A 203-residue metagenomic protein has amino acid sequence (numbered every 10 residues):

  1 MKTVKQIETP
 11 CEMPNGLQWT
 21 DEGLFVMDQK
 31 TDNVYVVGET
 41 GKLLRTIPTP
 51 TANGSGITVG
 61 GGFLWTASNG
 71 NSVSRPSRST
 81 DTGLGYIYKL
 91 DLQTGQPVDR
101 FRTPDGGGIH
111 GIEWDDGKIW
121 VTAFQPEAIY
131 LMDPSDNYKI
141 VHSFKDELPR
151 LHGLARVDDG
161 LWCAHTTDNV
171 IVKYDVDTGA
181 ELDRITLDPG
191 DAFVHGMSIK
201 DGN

Functional and structural regions predicted by a protein language model:
K2-E8, K42-I47, Q96-R102, Y138-K145 (+1 more regions): A short beta-strand motif characteristic of beta-propeller blades
I7-D21, P50-G62, A67-S72, T103-D116 (+2 more regions): Beta-rich, blade/repeat-based domains predominating in secreted/periplasmic proteins but also intracellular
P10, V26-K30, T66-T82, V121-P126 (+1 more regions): Conserved beta-strand positions in repeat-built beta-propeller and related beta-rich domains
D28-G41: Beta-propeller domains
N33-Y35, R78, G85-Y88, A128-Y130 (+1 more regions): A short loop-to-beta-strand structural motif that recurs across blades of beta-propeller domains
G38-K42, D91-G95, D133-N137, D175-G179: Short loop/turn segments that connect beta-strands within beta-propeller blades
K89, P97-L131: Hydrophobic, well-structured mid-protein blocks that either form specific transmembrane helices
V121-T122, I129-A155, C163-T167: Solenoidal tandem-repeat scaffolds enriched in leucines and small polar residues
